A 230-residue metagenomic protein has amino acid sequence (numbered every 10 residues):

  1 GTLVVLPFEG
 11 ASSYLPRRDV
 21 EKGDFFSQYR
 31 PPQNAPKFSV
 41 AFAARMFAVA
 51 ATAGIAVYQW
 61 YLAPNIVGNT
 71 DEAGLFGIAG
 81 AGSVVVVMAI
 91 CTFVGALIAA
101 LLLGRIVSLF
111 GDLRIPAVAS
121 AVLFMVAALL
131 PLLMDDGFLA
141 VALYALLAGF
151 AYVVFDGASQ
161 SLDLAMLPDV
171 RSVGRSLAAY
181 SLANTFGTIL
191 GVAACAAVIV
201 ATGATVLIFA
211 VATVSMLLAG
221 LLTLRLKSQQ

Functional and structural regions predicted by a protein language model:
T2-P7, A210-Q230: Multi-pass alpha-helical transporter architecture, strongest for 12-TM Major Facilitator/SLC carriers used
E9-A43: Juxtamembrane intracellular "pre-TM" segments in multi-pass secondary transporters
N69-F93: Loop-to-transmembrane helix entry
I78, A197-M216: A membrane-interface helix-boundary motif in multi-pass transporters
I98-D112, I199: Helix-to-loop junctions at the C-terminal end of transmembrane segments in multipass secondary transporters
V122-D136: C-terminal ends and interior cores of transmembrane alpha-helices in multi-pass membrane transporters/permeases
V154-P168: Intracellular juxtamembrane helix-capping segments at the cytosolic ends of symmetry-related transmembrane helices
R171-A201: A late C-terminal transmembrane helix in Major Facilitator Superfamily
